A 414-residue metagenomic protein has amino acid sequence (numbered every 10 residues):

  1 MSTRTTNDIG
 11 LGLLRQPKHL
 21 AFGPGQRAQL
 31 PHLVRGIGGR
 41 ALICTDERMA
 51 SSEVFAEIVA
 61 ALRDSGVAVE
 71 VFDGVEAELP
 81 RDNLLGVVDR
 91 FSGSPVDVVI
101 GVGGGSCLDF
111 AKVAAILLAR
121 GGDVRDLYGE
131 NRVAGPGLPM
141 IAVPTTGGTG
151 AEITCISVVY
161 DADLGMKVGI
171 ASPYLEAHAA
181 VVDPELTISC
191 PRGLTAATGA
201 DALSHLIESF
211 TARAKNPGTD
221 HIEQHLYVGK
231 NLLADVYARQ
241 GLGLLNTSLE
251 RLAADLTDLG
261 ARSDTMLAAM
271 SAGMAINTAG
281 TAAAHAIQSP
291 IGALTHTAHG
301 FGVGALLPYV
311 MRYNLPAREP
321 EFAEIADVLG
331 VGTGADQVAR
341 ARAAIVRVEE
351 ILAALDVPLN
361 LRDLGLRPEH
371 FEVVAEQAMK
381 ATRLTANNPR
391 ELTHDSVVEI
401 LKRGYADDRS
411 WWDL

Functional and structural regions predicted by a protein language model:
M1-V98, L361: ATP/NTP phosphate-donor binding region
K18, A119-L226, A323-E324, V328: A glycine/threonine-rich phosphate-anchoring loop and its flanking beta-alpha core in nucleotide/phosphate-binding
H19, R40-L42, V69-E70, D97-I100 (+6 more regions): Structural motif
V54-G122, D126, N131-R132, E250-R262: N-terminal small/polar loop signature for handling phosphorylated ligands or for N-terminal nucleophile
L85, S92-P95, N277-T278, D407-W411: Non-transmembrane, aqueous-exposed alpha-helical and coiled segments at domain scale
K215-R347: Active-site segments that bind and position negatively charged phosphate/pyrophosphate groups
F322, A326, G332-L414: C-terminal charged capping/lid subdomain of soluble metabolic enzymes
